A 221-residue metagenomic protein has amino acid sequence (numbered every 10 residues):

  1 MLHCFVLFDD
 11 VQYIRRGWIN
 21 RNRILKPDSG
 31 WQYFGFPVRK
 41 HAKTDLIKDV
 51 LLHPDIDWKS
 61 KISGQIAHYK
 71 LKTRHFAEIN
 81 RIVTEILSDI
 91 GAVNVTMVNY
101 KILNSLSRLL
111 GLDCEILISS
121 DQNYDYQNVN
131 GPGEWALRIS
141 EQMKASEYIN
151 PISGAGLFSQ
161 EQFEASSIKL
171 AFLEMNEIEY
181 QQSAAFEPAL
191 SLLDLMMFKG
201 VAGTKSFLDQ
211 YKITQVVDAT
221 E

Functional and structural regions predicted by a protein language model:
M1-E221: Residues lining hydrophobic/aromatic ligand-binding pockets adjacent to catalytic sites
